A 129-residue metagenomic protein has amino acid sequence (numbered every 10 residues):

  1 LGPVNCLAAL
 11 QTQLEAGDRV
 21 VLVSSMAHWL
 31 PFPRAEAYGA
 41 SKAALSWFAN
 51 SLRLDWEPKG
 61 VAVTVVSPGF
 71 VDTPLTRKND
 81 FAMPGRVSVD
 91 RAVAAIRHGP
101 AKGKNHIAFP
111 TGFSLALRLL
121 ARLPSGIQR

Functional and structural regions predicted by a protein language model:
L1-G2, A43-S46: Conserved internal alpha-helix in NAD(P)-dependent oxidoreductase domains
L7, S41: Active-site helix of classical SDR
A9-D18: A short helix-coil junction within the Rossmann-fold of NAD(P)-dependent oxidoreductases
Q13-L14, L30, S51-A62: Active-site-adjacent segment of SDR/Rossmann-fold oxidoreductases
S25: Residue(s) in the substrate-gating loop at a strand-loop-helix junction that position the organic substrate next
F32-E36: Active-site loop immediately N-terminal to the catalytic Tyr-X3-Lys motif of short-chain dehydrogenase/reductase
V65, F81-R118: C-terminal helical subdomain
P68-K78, A82: Short, flexible catalytic-loop segment of classical short-chain dehydrogenase/reductase
